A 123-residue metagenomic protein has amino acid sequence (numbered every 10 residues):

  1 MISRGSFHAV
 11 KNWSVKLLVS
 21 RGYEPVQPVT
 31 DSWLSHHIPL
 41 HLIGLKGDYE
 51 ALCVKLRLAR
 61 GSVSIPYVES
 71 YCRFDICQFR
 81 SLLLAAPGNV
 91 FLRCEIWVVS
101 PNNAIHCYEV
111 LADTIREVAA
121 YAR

Functional and structural regions predicted by a protein language model:
I2-H37, L45-D113: Catalytic cores of nucleic-acid endonucleases
V110-R123: A short, surface-exposed interaction/processing loop segment used at functional sites
